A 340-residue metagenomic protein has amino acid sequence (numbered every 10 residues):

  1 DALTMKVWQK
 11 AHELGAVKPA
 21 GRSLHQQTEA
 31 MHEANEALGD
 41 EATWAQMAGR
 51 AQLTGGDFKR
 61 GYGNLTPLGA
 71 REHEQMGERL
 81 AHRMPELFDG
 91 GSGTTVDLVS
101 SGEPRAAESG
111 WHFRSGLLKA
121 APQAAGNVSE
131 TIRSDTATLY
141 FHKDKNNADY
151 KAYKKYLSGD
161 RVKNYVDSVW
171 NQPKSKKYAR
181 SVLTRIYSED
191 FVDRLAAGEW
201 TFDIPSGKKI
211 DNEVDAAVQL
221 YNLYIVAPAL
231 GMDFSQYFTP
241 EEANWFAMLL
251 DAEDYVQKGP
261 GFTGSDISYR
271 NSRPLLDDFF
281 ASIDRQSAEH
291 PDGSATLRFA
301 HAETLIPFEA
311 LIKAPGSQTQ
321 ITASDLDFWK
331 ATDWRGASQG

Functional and structural regions predicted by a protein language model:
D1-D97, S101-T296, A300-G340: Signature for phosphate-centric chemistry
